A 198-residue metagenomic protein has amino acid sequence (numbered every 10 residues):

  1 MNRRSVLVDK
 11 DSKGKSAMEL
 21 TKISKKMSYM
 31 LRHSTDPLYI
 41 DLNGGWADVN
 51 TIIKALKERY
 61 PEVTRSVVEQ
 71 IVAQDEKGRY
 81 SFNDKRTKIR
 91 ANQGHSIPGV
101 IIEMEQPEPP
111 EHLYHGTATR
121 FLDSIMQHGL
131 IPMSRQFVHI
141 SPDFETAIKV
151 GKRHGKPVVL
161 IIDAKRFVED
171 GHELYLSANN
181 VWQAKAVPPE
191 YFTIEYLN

Functional and structural regions predicted by a protein language model:
N2-V138, P142-N198: Conserved NAD+-utilizing ADP-ribose enzyme module
